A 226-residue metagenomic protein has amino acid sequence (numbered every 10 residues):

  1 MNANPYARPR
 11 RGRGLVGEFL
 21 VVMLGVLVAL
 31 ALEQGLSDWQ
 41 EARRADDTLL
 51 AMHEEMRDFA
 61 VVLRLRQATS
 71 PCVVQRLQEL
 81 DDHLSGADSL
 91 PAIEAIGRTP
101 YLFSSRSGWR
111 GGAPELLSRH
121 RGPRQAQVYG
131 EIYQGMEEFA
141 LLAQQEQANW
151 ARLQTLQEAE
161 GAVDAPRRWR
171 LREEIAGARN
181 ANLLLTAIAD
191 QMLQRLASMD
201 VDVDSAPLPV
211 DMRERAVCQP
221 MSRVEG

Functional and structural regions predicted by a protein language model:
M1-R13, Q34-G226: Long, hydrophobic alpha-helical segments that serve as membrane-spanning/inserting helices
P9-L27: N-terminal signal-anchor/signal peptide hydrophobic helix marking the start of the first transmembrane segment
